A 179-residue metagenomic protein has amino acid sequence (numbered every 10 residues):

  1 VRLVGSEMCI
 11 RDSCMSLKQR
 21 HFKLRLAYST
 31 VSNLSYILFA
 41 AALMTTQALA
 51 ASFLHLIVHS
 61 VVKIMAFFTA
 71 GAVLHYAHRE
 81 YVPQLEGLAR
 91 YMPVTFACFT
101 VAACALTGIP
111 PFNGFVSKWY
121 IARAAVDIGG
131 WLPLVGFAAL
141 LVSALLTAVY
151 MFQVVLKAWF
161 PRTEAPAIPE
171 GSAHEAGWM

Functional and structural regions predicted by a protein language model:
V1-G5: Extracellular interaction modules
S6-E175: Hydrophobic transmembrane alpha-helices and their helix-loop junctions in integral membrane proteins
